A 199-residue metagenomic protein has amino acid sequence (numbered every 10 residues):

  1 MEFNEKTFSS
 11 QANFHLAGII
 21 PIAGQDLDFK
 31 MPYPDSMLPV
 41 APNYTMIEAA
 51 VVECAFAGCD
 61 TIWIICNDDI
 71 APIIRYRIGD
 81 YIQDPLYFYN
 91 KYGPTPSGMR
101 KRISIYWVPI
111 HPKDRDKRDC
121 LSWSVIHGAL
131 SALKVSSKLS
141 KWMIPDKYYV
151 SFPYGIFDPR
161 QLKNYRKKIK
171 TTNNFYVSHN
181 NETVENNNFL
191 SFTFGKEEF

Functional and structural regions predicted by a protein language model:
M1-G24, Q83, G155-K167, N181-T183: Left-handed beta-helix
M1-L38, Y44, A49, A55-C59: N-terminal nucleotide-binding beta1-loop-alpha1 segment
N43, C66-I70: Residues in the short beta-alpha loop(s) of Rossmann-like NAD(P)-binding domains
D60-I62, K147: Residues at the starts of beta-strands that form the adenosine-phosphate
I62-N67, S178: Short internal beta-strands
P72-I78: Acidic helix N-cap motif at the loop->helix transition within catalytic regions of sugar-transfer enzymes
R75, Y92-E198: Conserved beta-loop-beta/alpha segment of the NTase-like Rossmann-fold superfamily that binds/positions NTPs
D80-S97: A glycine-rich helix N-cap at a beta->alpha junction
